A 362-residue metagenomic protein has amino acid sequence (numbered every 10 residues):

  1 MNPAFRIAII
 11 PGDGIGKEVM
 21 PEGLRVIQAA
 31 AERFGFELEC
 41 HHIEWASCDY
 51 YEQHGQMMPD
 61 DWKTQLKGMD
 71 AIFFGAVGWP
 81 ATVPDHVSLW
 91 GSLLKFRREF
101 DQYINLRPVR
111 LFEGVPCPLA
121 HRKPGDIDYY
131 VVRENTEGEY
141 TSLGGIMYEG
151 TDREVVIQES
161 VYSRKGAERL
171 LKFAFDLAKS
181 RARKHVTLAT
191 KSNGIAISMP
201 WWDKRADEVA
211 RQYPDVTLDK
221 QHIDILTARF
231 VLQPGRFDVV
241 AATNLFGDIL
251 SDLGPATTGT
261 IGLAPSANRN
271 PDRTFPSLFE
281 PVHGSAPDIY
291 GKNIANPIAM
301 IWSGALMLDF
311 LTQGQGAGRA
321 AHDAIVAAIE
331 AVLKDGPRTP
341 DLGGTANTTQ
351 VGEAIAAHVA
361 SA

Functional and structural regions predicted by a protein language model:
R6-I15, F73-G78, V186-S192, A305-D309 (+1 more regions): Short glycine-rich or small-residue beta-strand-to-loop segments that form or flank ligand, phosphate, metal/Fe-S
A8-R25, A30-A31, T151-D224, R236: Glycine-rich phosphate/diphosphate-binding loop of Rossmann-like nucleotide-binding domains
D13-G16, D70, V132, A174 (+5 more regions): Buried hydrophobic positions in well-ordered alpha/beta secondary-structure cores of metabolic enzymes
G23, I27, A206, M300-L308 (+1 more regions): Buried hydrophobic packing segments
G35-P59, F230: N-terminal beta-loop-helix "entrance" segment that forms/cooperates in small-molecule cofactor or anionic ligand
Y50-I157, L245: N-terminal glycine-rich phosphate/adenylate-binding segment common to multiple enzyme folds
Y51, F230-D335: Glycine-rich phosphate/nucleotide-binding loop
S142-L188, S192-I195, Q315-A320, A324-A362: Glycine-rich phosphate/pyrophosphate-binding loop and the adjoining helix
